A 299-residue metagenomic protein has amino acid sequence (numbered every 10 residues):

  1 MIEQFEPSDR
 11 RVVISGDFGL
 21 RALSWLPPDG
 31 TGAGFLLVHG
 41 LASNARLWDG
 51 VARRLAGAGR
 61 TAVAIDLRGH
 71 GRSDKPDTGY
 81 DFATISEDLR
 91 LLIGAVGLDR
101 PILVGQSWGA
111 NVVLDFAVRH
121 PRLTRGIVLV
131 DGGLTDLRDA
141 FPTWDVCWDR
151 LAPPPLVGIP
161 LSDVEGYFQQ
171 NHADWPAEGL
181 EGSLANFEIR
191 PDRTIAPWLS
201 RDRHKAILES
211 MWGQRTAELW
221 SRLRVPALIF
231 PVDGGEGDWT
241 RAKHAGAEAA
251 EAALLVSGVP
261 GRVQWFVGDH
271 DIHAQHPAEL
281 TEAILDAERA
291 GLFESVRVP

Functional and structural regions predicted by a protein language model:
M1-F35, G57-R60, L98-D99, A250-A253 (+2 more regions): Alpha/beta-hydrolase fold catalytic core
S15-F18, A52, G57, T61-V63 (+2 more regions): Active-site loop/oxyanion-hole signature of alpha/beta-hydrolase fold enzymes
L23-R72: Conserved HGGG/HGGXW glycine-rich cap/lid loop of the alpha/beta-hydrolase fold
V112-F116: Hydrolases whose catalytic domains are alpha/beta-hydrolase-1, hotdog thioesterase, or metallo-beta-lactamase-like
V118, R125-I159: Flexible "cap/lid" loop of the alpha/beta hydrolase fold
D139, I159-M211: Conserved alpha/beta-hydrolase catalytic His-Asp/Glu region
R190-V256: Conserved serine/cysteine hydrolase catalytic core
G268-P277: Catalytic histidine-centered segment of alpha/beta-hydrolase-like enzymes
